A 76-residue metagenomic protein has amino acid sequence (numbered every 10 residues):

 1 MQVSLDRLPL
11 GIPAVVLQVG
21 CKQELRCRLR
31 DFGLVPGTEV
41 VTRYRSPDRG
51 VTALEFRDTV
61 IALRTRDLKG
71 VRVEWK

Functional and structural regions predicted by a protein language model:
M1-R7, A62-T65: PDZ/PDZ-like peptide-tail recognition elements
S4, L17, V73-K76: Intrinsically disordered, low-complexity, charged/polar segments
Q18-K22: A structural micro-motif recognizing beta-strand termini and the immediately following turn/loop segments
E24-R28: Short alpha-helix capping/helix-loop boundary micro-motifs
R45-K76: C-terminal structural segments of small proteins and small subunits
